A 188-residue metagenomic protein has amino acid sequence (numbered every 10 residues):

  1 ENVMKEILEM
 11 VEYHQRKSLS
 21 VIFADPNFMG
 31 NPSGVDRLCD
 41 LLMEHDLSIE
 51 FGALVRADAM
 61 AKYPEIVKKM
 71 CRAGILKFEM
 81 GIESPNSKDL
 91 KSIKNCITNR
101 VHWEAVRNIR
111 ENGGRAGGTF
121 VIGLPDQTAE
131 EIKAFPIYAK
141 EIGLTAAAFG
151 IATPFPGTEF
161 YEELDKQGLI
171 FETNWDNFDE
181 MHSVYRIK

Functional and structural regions predicted by a protein language model:
V3-G117, I122, A146: Conserved SAM/AdoMet-binding glycine-rich loop
E9, R115, E130-K188: C-terminal accessory regions of radical SAM enzymes
P26, Q127, A152: Conserved aromatic-histidine-acidic binding/catalytic patches
G30-P32, S87, T128, P156-E159: Short catalytic/ligand-binding loop motif for oxyanion handling, primarily in non-cytosolic enzymes, centered on
A59-A61, D126-I132: Active-site glycine- and acidic-residue-rich loops that bind and position anionic ligands or nucleotide-like cofactors
K94, L124-Q127, I187: Pocket-edge positions in alpha/beta enzyme catalytic cores
